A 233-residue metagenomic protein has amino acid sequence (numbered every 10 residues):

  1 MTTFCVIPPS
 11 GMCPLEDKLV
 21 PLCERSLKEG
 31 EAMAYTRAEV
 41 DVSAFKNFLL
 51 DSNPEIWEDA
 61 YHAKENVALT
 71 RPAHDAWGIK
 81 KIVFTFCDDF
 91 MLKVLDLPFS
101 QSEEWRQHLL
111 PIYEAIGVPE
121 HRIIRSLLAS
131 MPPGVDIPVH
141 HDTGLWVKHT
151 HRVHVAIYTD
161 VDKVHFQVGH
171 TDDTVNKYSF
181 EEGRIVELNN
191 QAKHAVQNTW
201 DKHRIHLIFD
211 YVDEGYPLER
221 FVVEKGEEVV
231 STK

Functional and structural regions predicted by a protein language model:
T2-V118: Non-heme Fe(II)/2-oxoglutarate
L128-V147: Conserved short histidine dyad/triad with adjacent acidic residue
S130, V147-K163: Short, conserved beta-strand element in jelly-roll/cupin
P133, E181-E182: Short, flexible surface segments
V139-H140, V164-F166, L188-D201, I208: Short beta-strand His + acidic residue motifs that chelate non-heme Fe in jelly-roll/DSBH and cupin folds
H151-A156, I185-E187, D201-E219: A short hydrophobic beta-strand segment most commonly corresponding to one strand of the jelly-roll/cupin
A156-E181: A short beta-strand-loop-beta hairpin characteristic of the jelly-roll/cupin
D172, F209-K233: Double-stranded beta-helix
